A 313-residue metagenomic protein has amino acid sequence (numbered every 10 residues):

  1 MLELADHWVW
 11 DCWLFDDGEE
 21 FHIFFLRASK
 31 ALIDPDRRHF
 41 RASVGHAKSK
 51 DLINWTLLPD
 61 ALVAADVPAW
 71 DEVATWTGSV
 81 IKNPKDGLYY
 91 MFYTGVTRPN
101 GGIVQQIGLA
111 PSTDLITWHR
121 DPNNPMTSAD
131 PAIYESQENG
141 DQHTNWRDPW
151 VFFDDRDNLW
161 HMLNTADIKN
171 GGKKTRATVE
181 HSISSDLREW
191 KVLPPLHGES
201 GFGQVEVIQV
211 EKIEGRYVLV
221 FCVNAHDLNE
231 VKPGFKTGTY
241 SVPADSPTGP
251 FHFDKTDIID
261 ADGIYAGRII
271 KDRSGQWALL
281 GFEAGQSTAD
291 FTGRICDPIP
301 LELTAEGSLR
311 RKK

Functional and structural regions predicted by a protein language model:
M1-K313: Carbohydrate-active catalytic/glycan-binding domains of CAZyme proteins, especially the secreted or lumenal ectodomains
